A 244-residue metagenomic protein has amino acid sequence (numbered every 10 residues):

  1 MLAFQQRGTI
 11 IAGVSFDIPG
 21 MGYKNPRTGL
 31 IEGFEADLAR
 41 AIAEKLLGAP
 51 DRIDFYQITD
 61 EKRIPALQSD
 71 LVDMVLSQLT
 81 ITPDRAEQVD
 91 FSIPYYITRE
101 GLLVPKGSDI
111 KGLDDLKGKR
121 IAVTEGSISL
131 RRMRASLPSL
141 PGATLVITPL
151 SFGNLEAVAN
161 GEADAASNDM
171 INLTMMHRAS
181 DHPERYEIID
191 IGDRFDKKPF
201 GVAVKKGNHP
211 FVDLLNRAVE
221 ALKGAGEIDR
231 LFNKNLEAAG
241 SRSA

Functional and structural regions predicted by a protein language model:
M1, D37, A41-L46, D114 (+3 more regions): Extended ligand-binding regions for polar small-molecule ligands
M1-V75: Extracytoplasmic small-molecule ligand-binding "clamshell" domains of the periplasmic binding protein/Venus flytrap
F16-D17, G29, T80-I81, P105-D109 (+2 more regions): Short coil/turn segments
N25-T28, R40-D51, S129-T148, H177-P183: Ligand-binding cleft/hinge of the Venus flytrap
R40, E44, R52-D115, G192: Acidic, polar ligand-binding/catalytic clefts
K62, Q78-E87, R132-L137, A159-N160 (+1 more regions): A ligand-binding cleft/hinge motif common to bilobed small-molecule-binding domains
Y96-V104, R178-E220, L236-A244: Periplasmic-binding protein-like
I128-V146, E184-E187, V219-A244: Ligand-binding clefts/hinges and TM-proximal coupling segments of bilobed small-molecule sensing domains
